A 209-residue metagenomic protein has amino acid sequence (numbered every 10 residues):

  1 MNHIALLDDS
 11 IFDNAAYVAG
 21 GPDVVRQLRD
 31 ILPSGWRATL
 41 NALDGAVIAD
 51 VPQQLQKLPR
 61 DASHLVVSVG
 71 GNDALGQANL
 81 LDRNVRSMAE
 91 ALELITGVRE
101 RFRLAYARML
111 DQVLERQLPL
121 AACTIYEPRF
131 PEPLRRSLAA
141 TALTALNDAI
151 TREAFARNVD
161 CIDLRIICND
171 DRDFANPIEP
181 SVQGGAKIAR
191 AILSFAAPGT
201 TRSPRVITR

Functional and structural regions predicted by a protein language model:
M1-D44, Q54-D61: Serine-esterase "nucleophile elbow" of acetyl-processing enzymes
M1-H3, A42-I48, V85-T96: Solvent-exposed, charged interface segments at domain starts and junctions
D8, A42-V47, G70-G71, I192: Short glycine-rich, polar/acidic loop-and-turn segments at beta strand-coil junctions
N14-A15, V47-D50, D73-Q77: Short active-site-adjacent helix-start/loop capping segments
Q53-R209: Alpha-helical cap/lid subdomain in secreted, periplasmic, or secretory-pathway luminal O-acyl-processing enzymes
